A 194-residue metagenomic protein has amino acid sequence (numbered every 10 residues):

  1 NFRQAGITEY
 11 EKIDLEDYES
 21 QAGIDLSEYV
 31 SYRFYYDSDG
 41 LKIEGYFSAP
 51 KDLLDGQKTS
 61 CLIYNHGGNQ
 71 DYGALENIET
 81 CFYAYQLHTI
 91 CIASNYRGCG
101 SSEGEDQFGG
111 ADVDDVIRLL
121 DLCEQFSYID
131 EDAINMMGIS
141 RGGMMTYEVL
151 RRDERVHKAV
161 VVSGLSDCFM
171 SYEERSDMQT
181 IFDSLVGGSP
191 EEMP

Functional and structural regions predicted by a protein language model:
Y10-D55: N-terminal cap/lid segment of alpha/beta-hydrolase-fold proteins
L53-T59, Y64-G104, F169: Short substrate-entry loop that stabilizes the transition state in hydrolases
K58-S60, L87-T89, E131-A133, E154-K158: Loop/turn elements at helix/coil->beta-strand transitions in domains of secreted/extracellular proteins
Q107-S127: Alpha/beta-hydrolase active-site loop
I129-S140: Alpha/beta-hydrolase fold nucleophile elbow
G138-E148: Glycine-rich nucleophile elbow surrounding the catalytic serine of serine-hydrolase chemistry
Y147-M193: Hydrolase active-site cap/lid region
